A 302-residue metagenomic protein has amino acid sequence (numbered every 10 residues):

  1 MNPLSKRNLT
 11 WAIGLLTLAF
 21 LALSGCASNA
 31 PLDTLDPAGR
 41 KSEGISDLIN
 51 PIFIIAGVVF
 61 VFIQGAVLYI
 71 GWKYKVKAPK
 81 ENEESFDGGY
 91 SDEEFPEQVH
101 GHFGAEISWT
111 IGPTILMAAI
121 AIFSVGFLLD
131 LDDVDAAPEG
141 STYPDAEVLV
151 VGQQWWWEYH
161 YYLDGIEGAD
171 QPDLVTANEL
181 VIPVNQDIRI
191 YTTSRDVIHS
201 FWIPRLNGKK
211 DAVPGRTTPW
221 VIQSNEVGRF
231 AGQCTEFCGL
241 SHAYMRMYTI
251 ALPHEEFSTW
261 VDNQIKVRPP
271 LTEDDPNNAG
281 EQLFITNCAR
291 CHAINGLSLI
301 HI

Functional and structural regions predicted by a protein language model:
N2-I63, I70: Hydrophobic alpha-helical segments
A27-I49, G71-A289, I294-L299: Non-transmembrane, membrane-proximal soluble domains of secreted or membrane proteins
V58-A66, G112-A119: Residue-level signal for the membrane-embedded core of alpha-helical transmembrane segments, especially mid-helix
